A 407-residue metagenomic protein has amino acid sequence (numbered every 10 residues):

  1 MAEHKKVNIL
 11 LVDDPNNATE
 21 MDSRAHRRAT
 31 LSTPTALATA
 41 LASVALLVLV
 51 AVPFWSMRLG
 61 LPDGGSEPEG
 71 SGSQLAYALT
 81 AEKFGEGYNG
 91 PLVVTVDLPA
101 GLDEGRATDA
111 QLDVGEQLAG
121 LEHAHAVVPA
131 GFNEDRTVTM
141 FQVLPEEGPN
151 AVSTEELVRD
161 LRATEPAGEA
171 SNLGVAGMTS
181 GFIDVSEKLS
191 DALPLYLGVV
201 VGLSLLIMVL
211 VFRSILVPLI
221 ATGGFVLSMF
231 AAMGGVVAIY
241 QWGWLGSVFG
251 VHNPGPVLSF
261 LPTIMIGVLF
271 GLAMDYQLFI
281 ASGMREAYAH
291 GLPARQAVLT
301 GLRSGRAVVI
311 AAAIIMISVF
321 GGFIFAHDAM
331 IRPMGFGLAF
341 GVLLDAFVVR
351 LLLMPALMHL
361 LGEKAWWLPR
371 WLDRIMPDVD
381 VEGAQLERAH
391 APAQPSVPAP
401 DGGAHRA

Functional and structural regions predicted by a protein language model:
M1-L10, M21-S23: Non-catalytic signal-transmission and effector/linker regions of two-component phosphorelay proteins
L11-N17: Acidic di-acidic motifs
E20, R24-L61, D373-A407: Signature of alpha-helical transmembrane segments and their immediate interfacial
S56-G246, P256, P400-A407: Structured non-transmembrane domains adjacent to transmembrane bundles in polytopic membrane proteins
I207-M208, R306-E363: Hydrophobic, glycine/alanine-rich multi-pass transmembrane helices and their short helix-loop junctions in large
R213-G223, W242-M265, F325-F340: Membrane-water interface of transmembrane alpha-helices in multipass transporters/channels
I266-A287, V309: Short helical (or helix-break) motifs at transmembrane helix termini and adjacent helical loops in multi-pass membrane
Y288-I310: Helix-loop junctions and hydrophobic alpha-helical segments within the transmembrane domains of large membrane
